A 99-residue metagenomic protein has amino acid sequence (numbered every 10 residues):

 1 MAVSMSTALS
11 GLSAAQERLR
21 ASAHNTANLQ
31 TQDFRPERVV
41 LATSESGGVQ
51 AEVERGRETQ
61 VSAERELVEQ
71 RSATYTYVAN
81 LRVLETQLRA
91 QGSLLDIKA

Functional and structural regions predicted by a protein language model:
M1-A99: Amphipathic alpha-helical polymerization modules
